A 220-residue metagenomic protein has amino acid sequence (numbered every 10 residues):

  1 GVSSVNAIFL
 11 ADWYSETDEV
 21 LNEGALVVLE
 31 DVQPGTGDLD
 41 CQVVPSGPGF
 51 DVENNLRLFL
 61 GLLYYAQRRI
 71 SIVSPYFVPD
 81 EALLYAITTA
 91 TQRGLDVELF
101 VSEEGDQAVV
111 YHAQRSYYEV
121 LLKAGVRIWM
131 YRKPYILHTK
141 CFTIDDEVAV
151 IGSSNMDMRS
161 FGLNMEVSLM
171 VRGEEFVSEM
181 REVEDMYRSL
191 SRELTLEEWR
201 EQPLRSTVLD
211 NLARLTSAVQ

Functional and structural regions predicted by a protein language model:
G1-Q220: Charged, low-complexity intrinsically disordered terminal segments
